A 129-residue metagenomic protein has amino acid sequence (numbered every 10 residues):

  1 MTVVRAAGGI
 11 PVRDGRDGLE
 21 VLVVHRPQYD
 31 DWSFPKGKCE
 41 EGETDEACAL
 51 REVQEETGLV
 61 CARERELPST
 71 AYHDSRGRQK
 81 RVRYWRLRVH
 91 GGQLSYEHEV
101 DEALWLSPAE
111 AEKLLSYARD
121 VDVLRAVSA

Functional and structural regions predicted by a protein language model:
M1-V21: Conserved N-terminal beta-strand and adjoining loop/helix that marks the start of the Nudix/MutT-like hydrolase domain
R5-A7, L19, K80-R83, D101: Change "...and in nucleic-acid phosphodiester-cleaving endonucleases..." to "...and in nucleic-acid processing enzymes
P11-R13, H25, R88-V89: Residue-level signal for short segments within beta-strands and strand-turn junctions of well-structured beta-sheet
D17, G92-S95: Short helix-loop capping/hinge motifs at secondary-structure junctions, enriched in acidic/polar residues
D17-L59: Conserved Nudix-box catalytic region and its N-terminal flanking loop in Nudix hydrolases and closely related
Q54, G58-Q93: Active-site segment of metal-dependent pyrophosphate-handling enzymes, primarily the Nudix hydrolase catalytic core
R86, L94-V127: NUDIX/MutT-family hydrolases
